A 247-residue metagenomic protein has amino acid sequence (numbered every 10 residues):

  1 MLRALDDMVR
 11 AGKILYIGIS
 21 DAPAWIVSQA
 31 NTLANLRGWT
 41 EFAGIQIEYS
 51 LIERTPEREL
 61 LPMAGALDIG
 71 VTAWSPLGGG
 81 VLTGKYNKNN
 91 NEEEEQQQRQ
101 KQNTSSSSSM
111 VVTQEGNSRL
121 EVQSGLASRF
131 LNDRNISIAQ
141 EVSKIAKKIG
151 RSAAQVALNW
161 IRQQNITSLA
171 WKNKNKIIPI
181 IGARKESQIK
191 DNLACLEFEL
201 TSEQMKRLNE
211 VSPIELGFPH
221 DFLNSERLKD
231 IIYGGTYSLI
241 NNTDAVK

Functional and structural regions predicted by a protein language model:
M1-T55, E59: Glycine/proline-rich, positively charged, aromatic-decorated active-site loop/lid region on the catalytic face
L2-D6, V27-N31, L61, A139 (+3 more regions): Generic structural signal for well-ordered alpha-helices, preferentially at hydrophobic/aromatic core positions
V9, P76-L77, E92-T104, S108 (+3 more regions): Conserved short secondary-structure transition element at the edge of the structured enzyme core that lines
K13, L33-A43, G65-T72, I166-T167 (+1 more regions): Glycine-enriched alpha-helix->loop->beta-strand junction motifs that scaffold or abut catalytic
I17, I45, A64, V71-W74 (+5 more regions): Conserved, mostly hydrophobic/aromatic
P23, Y49-E53, S75-K85, W160 (+1 more regions): Glycine-rich beta-alpha junction loops
P56-T104, S109-N117, S152: Aromatic-lined glycan-binding groove of carbohydrate-active enzymes
Q96-S109, I231-K247: Eukaryotic N-terminal low-complexity, Ser/Thr- and Lys/Arg-rich leader segments that predominantly function as
